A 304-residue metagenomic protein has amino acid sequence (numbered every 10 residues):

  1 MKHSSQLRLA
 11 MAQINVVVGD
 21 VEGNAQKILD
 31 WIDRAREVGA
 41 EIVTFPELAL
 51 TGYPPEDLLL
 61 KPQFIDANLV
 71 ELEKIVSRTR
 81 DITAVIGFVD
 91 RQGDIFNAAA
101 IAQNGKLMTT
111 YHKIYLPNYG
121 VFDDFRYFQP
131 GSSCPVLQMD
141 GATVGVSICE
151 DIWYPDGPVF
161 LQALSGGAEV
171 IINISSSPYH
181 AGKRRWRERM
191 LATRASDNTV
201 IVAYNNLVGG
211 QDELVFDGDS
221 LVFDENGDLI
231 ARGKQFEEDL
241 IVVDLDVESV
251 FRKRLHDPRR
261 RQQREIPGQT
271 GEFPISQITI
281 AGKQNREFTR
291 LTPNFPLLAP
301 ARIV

Functional and structural regions predicted by a protein language model:
M1-V304: Enzyme catalytic cores with a strong preference for nitrogen-chemistry domains
